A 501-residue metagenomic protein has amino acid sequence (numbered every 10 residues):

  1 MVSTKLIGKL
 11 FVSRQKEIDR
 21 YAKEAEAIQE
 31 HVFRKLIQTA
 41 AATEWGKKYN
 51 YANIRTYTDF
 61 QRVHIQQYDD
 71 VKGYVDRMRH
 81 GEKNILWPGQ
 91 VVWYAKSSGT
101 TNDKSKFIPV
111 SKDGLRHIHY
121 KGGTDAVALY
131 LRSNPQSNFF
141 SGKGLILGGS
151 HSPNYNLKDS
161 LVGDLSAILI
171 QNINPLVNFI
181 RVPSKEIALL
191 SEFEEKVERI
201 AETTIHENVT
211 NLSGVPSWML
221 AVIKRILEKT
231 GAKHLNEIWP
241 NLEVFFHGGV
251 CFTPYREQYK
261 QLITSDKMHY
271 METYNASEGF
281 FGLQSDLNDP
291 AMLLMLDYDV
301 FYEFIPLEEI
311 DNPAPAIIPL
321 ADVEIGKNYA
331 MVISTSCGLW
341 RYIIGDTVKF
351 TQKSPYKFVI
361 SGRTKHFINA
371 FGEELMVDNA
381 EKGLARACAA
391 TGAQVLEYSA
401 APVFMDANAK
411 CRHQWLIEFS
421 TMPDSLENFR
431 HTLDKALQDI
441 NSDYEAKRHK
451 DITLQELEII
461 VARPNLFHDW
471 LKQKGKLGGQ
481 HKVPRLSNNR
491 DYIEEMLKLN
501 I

Functional and structural regions predicted by a protein language model:
M1-A52, D59-Q66, Y74-G81, S166-I501: Active-site glycine/GP-rich loop and adjacent strand/helix microenvironment that borders small-molecule binding pockets
A27, H31-K35, T39-Y94, S105-V110 (+3 more regions): Active-site diphosphate/adenylate-binding microenvironment
K83-N84, D103-G114, E237, V244 (+1 more regions): Non-catalytic, beta-rich accessory domains that mediate macromolecular interactions or localization
A95-T101: Conserved helicase ATPase motor motifs in RecA-like P-loop NTPase domains
K104, F140-G142, N241-L242, M268: Short coil/turn connectors at secondary-structure junctions
K104, G114-I118, L262-H269: Short, charged helix-to-loop "capping" segments that act as catalytic/coupling loops
G122-V127, N288: Short, basic alpha-helical nucleic acid-contact segments in DNA-binding proteins and DNA transaction factors
L129-P175: Conserved AMP-binding loop of ANL adenylate-forming enzymes
